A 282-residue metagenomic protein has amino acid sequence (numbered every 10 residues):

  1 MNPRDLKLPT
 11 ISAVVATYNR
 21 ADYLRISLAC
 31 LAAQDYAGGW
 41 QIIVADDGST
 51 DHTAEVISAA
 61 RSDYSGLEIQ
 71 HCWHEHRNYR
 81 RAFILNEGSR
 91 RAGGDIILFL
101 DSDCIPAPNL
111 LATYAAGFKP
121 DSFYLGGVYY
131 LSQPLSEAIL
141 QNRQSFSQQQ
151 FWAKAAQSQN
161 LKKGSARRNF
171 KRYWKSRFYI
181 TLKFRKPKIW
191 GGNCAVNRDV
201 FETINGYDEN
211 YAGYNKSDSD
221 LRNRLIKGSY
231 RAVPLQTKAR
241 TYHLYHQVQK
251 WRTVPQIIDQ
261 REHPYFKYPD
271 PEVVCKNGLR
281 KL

Functional and structural regions predicted by a protein language model:
T10-S12, Q41, D220: Cell-envelope/extracellular polymer assembly enzymes that use nucleotide-activated donors
A29-G39: Short, acidic, metal-binding catalytic loop of nucleotide-sugar glycosyltransferases
C30, D46-E55, C104: A conserved acidic beta->alpha catalytic loop
G39-G48, Q70-H74: Short beta-strand/loop segment that forms part of the nucleotide-sugar
E75-A92: Glycine-rich, basic loop-to-helix element that forms the pyrophosphate-binding segment of sugar-nucleotide handling
I97: Short aromatic/hydrophobic "clamp" motif used to bind/position activated sugar donors
N109-S158: Conserved donor NDP-sugar-binding/catalytic core segment of glycosyltransferases
K188-V196, V200-N205, A212-Y230, Q236-T237: A short, conserved alpha-helix in the catalytic core of glycosyltransferases
